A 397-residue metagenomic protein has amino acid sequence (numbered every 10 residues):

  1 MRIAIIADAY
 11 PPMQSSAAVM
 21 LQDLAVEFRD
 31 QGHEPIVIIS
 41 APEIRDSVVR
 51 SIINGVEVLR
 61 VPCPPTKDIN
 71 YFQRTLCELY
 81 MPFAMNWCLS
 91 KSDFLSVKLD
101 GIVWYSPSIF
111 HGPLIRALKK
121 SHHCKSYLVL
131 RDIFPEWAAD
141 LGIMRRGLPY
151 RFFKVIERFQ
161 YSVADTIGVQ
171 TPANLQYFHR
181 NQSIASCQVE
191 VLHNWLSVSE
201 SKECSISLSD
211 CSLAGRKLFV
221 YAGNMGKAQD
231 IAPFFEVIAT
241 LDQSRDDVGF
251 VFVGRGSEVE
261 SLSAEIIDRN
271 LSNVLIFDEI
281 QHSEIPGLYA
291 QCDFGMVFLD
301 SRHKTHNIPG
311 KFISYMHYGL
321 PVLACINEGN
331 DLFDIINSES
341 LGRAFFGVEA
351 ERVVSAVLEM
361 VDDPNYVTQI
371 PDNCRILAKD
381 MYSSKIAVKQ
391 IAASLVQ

Functional and structural regions predicted by a protein language model:
M1-E57, L241: N-terminal subdomain of nucleotide-sugar transferases
P82-M85, L89, L99-C124, L128-R131 (+1 more regions): An aromatic- and histidine-rich active-site surface loop
F110-P113, A117-S121, G147-I167: Membrane-proximal helix-turn-helix segments that form the acceptor-binding/catalytic region of lipid-linked
A173, W195: Carbohydrate-associated surface elements
I206, V348, R352, N365-L395: A charged, aromatic-enriched C-terminal amphipathic alpha-helix characteristic of glycosyltransferases across folds
D210-Q229, F235-I238, V251, P371: Conserved donor-binding/catalytic core segment of Leloir-type glycosyltransferases
Q229, Q281-A290, G295-M316, V322-D334: Nucleotide-sugar-dependent
G254, V259-P286: Nucleotide-activated donor-binding/catalytic signature segment of Leloir-type glycosyltransferases, i.e., the conserved
